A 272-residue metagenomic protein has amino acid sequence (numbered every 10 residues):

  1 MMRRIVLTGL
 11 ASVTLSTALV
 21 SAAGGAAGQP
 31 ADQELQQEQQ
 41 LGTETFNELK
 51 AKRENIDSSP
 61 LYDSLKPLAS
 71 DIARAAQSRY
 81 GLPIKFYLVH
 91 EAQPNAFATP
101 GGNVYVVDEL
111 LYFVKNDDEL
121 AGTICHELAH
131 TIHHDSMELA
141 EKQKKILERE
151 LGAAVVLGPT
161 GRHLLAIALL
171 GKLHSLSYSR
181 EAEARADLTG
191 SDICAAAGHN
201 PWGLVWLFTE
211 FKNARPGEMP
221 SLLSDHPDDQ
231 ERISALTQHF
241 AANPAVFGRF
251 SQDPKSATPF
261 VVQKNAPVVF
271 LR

Functional and structural regions predicted by a protein language model:
R4, T8, A22-E44, R74-N95 (+3 more regions): C-terminal capping/extension segments of zinc metalloprotease domains
T8-A18: Bacterial N-terminal signal peptides
G24, T45-K52, D108, A166-K172: A short small-residue
N47-K85: N-terminal, post-signal-peptide region of Sec/Tat-exported proteins
Y105, E119-E127, K144, E148 (+1 more regions): Short alpha-helical catalytic segment bearing the HExxH-like zincin motif of zinc-dependent metalloproteases
L111, D118-E119, L128-K145, T160: Catalytic Zn2+-binding segment of zinc metalloproteases
I124, A166, L170-L173, L204-F208: Short alpha-helical scaffolding segments that buttress acidic/His motifs in well-ordered protein cores
E148-H174: Post-HExxH zinc-binding segment in Zn-dependent metallohydrolases
